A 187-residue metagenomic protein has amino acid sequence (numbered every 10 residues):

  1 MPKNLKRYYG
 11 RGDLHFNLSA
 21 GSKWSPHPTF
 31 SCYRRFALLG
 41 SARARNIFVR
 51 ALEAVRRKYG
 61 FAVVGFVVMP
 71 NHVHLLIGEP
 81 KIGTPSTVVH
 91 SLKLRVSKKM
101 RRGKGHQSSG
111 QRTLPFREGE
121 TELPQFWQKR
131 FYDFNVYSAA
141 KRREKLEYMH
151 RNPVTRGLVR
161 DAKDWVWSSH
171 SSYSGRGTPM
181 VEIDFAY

Functional and structural regions predicted by a protein language model:
M1-Y187: Short catalytic/metal-binding and nucleic-acid-binding patches
